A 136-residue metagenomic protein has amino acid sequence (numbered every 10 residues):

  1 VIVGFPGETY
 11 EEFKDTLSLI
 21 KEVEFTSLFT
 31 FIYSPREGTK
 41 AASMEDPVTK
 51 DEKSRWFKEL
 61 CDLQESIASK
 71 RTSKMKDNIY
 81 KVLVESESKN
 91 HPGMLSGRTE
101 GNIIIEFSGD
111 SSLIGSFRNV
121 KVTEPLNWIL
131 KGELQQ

Functional and structural regions predicted by a protein language model:
V1-T39, E59-A68: Conserved C-terminal portion of the radical SAM core fold that forms the substrate/S-adenosylmethionine-binding
S43-Q136: Terminal RNA-binding accessory module
